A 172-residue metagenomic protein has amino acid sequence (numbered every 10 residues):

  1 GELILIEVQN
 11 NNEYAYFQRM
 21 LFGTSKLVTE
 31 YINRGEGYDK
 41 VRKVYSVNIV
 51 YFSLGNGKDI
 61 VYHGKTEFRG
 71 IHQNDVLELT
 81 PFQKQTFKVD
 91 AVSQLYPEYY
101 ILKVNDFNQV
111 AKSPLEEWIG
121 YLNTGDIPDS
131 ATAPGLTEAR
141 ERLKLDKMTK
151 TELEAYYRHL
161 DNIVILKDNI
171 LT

Functional and structural regions predicted by a protein language model:
G1-L171: Elongated, amphipathic alpha-helical interaction scaffolds
